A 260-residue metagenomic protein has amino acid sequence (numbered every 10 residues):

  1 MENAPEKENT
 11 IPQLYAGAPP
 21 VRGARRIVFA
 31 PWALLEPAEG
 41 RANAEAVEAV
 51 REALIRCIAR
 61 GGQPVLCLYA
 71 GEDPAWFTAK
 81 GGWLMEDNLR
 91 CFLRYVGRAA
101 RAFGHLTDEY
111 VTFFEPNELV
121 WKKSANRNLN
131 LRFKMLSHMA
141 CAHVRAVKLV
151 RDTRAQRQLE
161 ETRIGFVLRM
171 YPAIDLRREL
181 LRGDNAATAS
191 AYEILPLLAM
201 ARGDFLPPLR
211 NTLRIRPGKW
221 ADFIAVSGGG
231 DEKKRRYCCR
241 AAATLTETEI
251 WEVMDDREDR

Functional and structural regions predicted by a protein language model:
M1-G23, L34-F223, S227-E232, R236-R240 (+1 more regions): Non-catalytic scaffold segments within catalytic domains of secreted glycoside hydrolases
T246: Conserved nucleotide-binding/hydrolysis modules and their immediate coupling elements across P-loop/ASCE NTPase motors
